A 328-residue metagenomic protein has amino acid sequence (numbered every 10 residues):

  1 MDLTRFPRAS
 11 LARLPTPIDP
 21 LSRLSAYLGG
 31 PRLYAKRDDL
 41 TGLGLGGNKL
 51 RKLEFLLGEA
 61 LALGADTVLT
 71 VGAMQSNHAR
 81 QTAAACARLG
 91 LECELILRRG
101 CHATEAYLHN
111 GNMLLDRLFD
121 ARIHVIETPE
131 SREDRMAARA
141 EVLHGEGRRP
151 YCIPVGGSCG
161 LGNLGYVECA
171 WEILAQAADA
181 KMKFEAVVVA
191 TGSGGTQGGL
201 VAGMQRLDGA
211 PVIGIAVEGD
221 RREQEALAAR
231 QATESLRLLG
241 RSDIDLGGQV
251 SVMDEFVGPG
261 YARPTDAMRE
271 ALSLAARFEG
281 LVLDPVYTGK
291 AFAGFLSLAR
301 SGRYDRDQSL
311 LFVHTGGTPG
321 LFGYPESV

Functional and structural regions predicted by a protein language model:
M1-V328: PLP-dependent amino-acid enzyme catalytic core
